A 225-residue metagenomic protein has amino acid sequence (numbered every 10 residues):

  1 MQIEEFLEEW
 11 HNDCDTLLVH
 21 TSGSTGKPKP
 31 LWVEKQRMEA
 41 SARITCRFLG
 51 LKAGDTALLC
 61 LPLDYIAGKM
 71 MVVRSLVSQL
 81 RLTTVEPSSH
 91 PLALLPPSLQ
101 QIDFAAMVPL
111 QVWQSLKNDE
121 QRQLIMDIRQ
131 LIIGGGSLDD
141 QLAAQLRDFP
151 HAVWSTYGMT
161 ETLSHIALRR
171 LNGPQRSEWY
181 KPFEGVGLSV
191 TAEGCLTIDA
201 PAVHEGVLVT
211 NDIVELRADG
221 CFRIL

Functional and structural regions predicted by a protein language model:
I3-H20: Conserved pre-ATP/AMP-binding loop-to-beta segment of ANL
T16-R43, G50: Conserved AMP-binding A3 loop
T21-S24, A57, V72, A105 (+3 more regions): Conserved S/T- and glycine-rich ATP-binding loop of Class I adenylate-forming
V33-A40, T56-Q114: AMP-binding/adenylate-forming
L51-D55: Short helix-loop-beta connector
N118-P174: Gly/Ser/Thr-rich phosphate-binding loop
I166-F183, V209-N211: Solenoidal tandem-repeat scaffolds enriched in leucines and small polar residues
G194-L225: Conserved ATP-binding/catalytic segment of the ANL
